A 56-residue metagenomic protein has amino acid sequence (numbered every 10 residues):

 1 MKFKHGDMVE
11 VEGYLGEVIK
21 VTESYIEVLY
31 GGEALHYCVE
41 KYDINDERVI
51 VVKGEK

Functional and structural regions predicted by a protein language model:
Y14-E23: Short beta-strand-centered aromatic/proline hotspots
I26-Y30: SH3/SH3-like beta-barrel fold
G32-K56: Intrinsically disordered, low-complexity, charged/polar segments
